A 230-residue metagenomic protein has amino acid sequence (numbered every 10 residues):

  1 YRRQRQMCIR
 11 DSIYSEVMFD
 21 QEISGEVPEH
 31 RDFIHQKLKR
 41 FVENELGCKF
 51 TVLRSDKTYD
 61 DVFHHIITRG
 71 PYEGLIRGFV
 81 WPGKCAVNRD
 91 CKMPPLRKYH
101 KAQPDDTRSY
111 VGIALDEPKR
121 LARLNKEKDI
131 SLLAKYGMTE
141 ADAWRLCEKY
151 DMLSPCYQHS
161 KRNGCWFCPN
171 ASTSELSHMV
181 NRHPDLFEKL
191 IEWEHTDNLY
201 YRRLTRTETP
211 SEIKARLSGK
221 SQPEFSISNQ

Functional and structural regions predicted by a protein language model:
Y1-I9: Single conserved hydrophobic/aromatic residue that forms the stacking wall/gate of nucleotide- or nucleobase-binding
C8, V87, C165-C168: Short cysteine clusters
S12-V17, V52-R54: Short internal beta-strands
F19-V52: Glycine-rich phosphate-binding loop and adjoining beta1-alpha1-beta2 segment of Rossmann-like nucleotide-binding folds
F41-G74: A conserved beta-strand->alpha-helix junction
V62, G70-Y150: Active-site adenylate/phosphate-handling loop in enzymes that bind or generate adenylated species
W144-L146, D151-K189: Mid-to-C-terminal catalytic subdomains of enzymes that bind/position adenosyl phosphate moieties or nucleic-acid
E194, Y200-Q230: C-terminal accessory extensions appended to soluble enzyme cores
